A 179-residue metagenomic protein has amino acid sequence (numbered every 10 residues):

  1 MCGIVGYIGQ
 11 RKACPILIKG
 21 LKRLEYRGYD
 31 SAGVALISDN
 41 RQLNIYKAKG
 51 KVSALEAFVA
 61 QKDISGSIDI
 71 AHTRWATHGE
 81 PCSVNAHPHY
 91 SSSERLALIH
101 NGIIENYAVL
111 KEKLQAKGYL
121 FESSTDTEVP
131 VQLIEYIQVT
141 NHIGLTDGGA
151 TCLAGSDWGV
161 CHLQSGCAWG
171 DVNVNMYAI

Functional and structural regions predicted by a protein language model:
M1-I179: Conserved short alpha-helical segments that host acidic/polar catalytic motifs at enzyme active sites
